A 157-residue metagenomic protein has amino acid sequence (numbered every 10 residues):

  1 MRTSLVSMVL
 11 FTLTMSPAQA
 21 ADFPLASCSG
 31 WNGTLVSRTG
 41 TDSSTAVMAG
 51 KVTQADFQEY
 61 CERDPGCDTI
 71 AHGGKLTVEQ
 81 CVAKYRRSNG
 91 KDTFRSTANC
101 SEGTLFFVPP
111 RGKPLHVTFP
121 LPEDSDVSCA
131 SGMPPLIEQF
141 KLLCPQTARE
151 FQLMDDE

Functional and structural regions predicted by a protein language model:
S4-M15: Sec-dependent N-terminal signal peptides
A20-E157: N-terminal secretory-pathway/extracellular module detecting exported/lumenal segments and adjacent signal-anchor/first
